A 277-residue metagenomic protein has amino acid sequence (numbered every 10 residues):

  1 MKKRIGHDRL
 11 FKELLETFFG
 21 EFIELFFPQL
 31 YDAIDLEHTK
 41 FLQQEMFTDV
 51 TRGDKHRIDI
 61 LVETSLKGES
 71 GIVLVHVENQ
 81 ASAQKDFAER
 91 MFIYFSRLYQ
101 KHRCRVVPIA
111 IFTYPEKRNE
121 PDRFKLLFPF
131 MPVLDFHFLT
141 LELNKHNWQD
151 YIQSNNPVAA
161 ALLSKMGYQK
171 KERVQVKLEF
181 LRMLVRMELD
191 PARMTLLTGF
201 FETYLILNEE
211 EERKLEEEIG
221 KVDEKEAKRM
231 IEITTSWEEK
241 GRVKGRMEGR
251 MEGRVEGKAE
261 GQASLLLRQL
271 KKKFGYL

Functional and structural regions predicted by a protein language model:
M1-L277: Elongated, amphipathic alpha-helical interaction scaffolds
